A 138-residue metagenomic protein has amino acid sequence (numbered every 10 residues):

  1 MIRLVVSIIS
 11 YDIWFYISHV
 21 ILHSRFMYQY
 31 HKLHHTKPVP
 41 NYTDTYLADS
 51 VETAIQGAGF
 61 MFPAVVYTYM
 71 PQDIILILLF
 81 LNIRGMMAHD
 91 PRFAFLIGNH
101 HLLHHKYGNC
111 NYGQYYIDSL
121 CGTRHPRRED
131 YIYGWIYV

Functional and structural regions predicted by a protein language model:
M1-I9: Interfacial segments of alpha-helical transmembrane regions
I8-Y28: Transmembrane alpha-helix/helix-exit interface in multi-pass inner-membrane proteins
H23-V138: Cytosolic/stromal cytosol-facing helical appendages immediately following the last transmembrane segment
